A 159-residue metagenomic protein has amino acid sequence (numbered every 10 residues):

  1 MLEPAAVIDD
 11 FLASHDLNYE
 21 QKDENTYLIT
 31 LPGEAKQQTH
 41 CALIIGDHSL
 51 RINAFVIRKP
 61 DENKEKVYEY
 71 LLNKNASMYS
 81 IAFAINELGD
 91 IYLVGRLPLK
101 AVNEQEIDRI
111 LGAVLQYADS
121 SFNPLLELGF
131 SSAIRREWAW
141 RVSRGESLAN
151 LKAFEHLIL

Functional and structural regions predicted by a protein language model:
M1-N18: Amphipathic alpha-helical segments
E3-V7, E62-V67, E106, I110 (+1 more regions): Short amphipathic alpha-helical segments
L12, K22, E34-K36, N75-M78: Short solvent-exposed loop/turn micro-motifs enriched in small/polar/acidic residues
E20-H40, I45-R51: Ser/Thr-rich, low-complexity intrinsically disordered terminal regions
N53-V94: Short, internal acidic amphipathic alpha-helical interface segments that mediate docking to partner proteins
V56-P60, L97-E106: A generic structural motif
A101-W138: A contiguous, mid-protein "functional segment" used to position or interact with cofactors/ions or partner subunits
L126-L159: Short, highly charged C-terminal tails/helix-capping segments
